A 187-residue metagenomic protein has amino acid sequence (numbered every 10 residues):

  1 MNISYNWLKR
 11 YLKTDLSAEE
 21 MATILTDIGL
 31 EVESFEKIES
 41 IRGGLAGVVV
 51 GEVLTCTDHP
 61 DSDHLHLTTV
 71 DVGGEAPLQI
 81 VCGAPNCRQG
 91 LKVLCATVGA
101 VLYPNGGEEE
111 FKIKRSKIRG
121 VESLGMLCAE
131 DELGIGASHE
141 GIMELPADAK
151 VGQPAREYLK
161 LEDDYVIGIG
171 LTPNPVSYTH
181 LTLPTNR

Functional and structural regions predicted by a protein language model:
M1-L181: Phosphate-backbone binding interfaces of nucleic-acid-interacting proteins
T182-R187: A short, hydrophobic C-terminal helix/tail in secreted or cell-surface proteins
